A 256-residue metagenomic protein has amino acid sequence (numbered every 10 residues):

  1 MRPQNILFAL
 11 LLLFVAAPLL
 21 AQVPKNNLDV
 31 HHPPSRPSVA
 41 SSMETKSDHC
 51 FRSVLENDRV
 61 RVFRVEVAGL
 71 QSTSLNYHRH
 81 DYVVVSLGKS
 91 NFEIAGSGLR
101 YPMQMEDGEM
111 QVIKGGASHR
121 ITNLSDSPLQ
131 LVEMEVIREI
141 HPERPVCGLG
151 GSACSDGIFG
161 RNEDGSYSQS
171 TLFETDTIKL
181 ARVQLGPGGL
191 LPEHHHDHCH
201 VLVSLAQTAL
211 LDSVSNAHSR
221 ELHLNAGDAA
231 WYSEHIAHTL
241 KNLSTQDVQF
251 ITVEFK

Functional and structural regions predicted by a protein language model:
M1-F8: Bacterial N-terminal signal peptides that target proteins for export
Q22-R64, G69-S72, I94-A95, R100-A181 (+6 more regions): A short, N-terminal "cap"/entry segment at the start of jelly-roll beta-barrel domains of the cupin/DSBH fold
N76-H80, H119, N123, H194-H198: His-enriched metal-coordination microenvironments in redox/metal-binding proteins
R79-S97, D197-N216: Glycine- and acidic-residue-biased ligand/ion/polar-headgroup-sensing regions
K241-N242: Short proline/glycine-enriched turn/loop segments at secondary-structure junctions
